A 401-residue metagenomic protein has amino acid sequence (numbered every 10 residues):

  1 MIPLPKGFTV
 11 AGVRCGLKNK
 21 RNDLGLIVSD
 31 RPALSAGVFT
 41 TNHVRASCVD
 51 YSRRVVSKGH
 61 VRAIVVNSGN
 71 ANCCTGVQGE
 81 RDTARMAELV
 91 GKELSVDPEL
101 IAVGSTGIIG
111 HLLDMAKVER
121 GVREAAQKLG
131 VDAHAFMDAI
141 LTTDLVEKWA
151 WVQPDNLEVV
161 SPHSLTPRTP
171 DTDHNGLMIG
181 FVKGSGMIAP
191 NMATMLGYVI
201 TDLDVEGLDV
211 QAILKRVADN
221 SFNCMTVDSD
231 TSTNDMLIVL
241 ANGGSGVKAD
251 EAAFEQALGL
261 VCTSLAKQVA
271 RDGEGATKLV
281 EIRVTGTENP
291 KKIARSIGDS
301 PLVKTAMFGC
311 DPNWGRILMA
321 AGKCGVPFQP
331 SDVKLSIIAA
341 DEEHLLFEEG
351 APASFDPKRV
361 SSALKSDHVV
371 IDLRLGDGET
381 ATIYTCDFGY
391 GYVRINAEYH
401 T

Functional and structural regions predicted by a protein language model:
M1-N67, A71-A84, G91-L165, H174-T401: A structural signal for small-residue-enriched, beta-sheet-centric alpha/beta enzyme cores and oligomeric scaffold folds
R168-P170: Short polybasic linear motifs
